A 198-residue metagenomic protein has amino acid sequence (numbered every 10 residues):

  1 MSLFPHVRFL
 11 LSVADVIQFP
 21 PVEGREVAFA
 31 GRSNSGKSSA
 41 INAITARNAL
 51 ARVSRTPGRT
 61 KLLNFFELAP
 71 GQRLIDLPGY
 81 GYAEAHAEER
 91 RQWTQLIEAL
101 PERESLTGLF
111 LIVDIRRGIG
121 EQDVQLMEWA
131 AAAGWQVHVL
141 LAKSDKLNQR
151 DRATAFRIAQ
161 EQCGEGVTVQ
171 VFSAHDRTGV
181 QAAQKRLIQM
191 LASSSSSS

Functional and structural regions predicted by a protein language model:
M1-E84: Conserved G1/Walker A P-loop phosphate-binding module
F4-V16, K146-S198: Canonical P-loop GTPase G-domain recognition
F19, P57-N64, P78-T107, I115-W129: Switch II of P-loop NTPase G domains
A46-L50, A132, Q189, S193: Conserved amphipathic alpha-helical interaction elements at protein-protein interfaces in regulatory, energy-coupling
A49, L62, R73, E89-W93 (+6 more regions): Helical mechanochemical/support elements of P-loop NTPase systems and associated helical scaffolds
R59, Q72, G79-G81, R116-I119 (+2 more regions): Conserved nucleotide-binding/hydrolysis micro-motifs of P-loop NTPases
F66, A142, A183: Residue-level signal for inorganic ion chemistry
E98-V167: Conserved C-terminal guanine-recognition region of P-loop GTPase G domains, centered on the G4
